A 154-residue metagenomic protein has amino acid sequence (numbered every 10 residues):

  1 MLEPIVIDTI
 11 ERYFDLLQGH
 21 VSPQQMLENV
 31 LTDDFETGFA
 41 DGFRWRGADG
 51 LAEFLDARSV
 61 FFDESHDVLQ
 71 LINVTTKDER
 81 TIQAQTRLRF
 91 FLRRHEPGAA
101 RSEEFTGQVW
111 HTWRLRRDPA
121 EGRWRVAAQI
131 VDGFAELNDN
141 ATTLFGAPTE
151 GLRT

Functional and structural regions predicted by a protein language model:
M1, F39, E103: Conserved aromatic-histidine-acidic binding/catalytic patches
L2-S22: Short, aromatic-enriched amphipathic alpha-helices that serve as compact interaction elements
I5, P23-R87: A solvent-exposed, acidic/Ser-Thr-rich amphipathic alpha-helical stretch
D8-T9, V30, D34, A40 (+4 more regions): Alpha-helical structural elements
D56-T154: A beta-strand edge to alpha-helix "cap/lid" segment located at domain peripheries
